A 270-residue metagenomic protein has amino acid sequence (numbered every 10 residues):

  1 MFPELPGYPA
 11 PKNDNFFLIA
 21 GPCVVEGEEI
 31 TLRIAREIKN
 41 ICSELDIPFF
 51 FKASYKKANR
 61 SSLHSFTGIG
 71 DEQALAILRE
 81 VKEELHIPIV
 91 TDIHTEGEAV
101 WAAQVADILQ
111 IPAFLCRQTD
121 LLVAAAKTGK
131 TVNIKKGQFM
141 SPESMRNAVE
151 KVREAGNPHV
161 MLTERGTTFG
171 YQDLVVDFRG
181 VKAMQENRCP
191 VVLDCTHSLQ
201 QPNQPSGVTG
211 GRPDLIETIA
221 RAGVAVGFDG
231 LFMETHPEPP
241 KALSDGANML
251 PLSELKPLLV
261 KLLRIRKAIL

Functional and structural regions predicted by a protein language model:
M1-L18, A76, K267-L270: N-terminal amphipathic alpha-helix/helix-capping segment at the start of soluble metabolic enzymes
N15-I19, P48-K52, P88-V90, D107-I108 (+4 more regions): Structural preference for beta-strand elements that scaffold enzyme active sites
L18, P22-T31, F49-D71, H236-D245: Glycine-rich, proline-tolerant flexible connector loops at the mouths of alpha/beta enzymes
P22, F51-Y55, T91-I93, A113 (+4 more regions): A cross-domain feature marking catalytic cores of carbohydrate-active enzymes and several ubiquitous metabolic/repair
E37-N40, E44-L45, H64-V90, A125-T131 (+3 more regions): Alpha-helix-loop-beta-strand connector modules within alpha/beta enzyme cores
H64-E72, I108-L115, Y171-F178, L199-V224 (+2 more regions): Active-site-adjacent loop and "lid" segments of alpha/beta metabolic enzymes
I69-G70, E84-E98, D107-D120, T131-P142 (+1 more regions): Catalytic beta/alpha-barrel core
G129, N133-T235: Catalytic alpha/beta core domains of metabolic enzymes, predominantly
